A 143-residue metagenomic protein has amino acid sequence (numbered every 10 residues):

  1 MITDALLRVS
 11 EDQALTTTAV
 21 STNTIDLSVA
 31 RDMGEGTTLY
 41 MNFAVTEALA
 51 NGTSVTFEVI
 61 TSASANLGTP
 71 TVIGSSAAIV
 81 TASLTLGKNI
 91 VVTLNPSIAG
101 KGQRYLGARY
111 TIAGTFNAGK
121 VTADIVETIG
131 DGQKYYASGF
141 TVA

Functional and structural regions predicted by a protein language model:
M1-A143: Surface-exposed, low-hydrophobicity beta-strand/loop segments enriched in small/polar/acidic residues
